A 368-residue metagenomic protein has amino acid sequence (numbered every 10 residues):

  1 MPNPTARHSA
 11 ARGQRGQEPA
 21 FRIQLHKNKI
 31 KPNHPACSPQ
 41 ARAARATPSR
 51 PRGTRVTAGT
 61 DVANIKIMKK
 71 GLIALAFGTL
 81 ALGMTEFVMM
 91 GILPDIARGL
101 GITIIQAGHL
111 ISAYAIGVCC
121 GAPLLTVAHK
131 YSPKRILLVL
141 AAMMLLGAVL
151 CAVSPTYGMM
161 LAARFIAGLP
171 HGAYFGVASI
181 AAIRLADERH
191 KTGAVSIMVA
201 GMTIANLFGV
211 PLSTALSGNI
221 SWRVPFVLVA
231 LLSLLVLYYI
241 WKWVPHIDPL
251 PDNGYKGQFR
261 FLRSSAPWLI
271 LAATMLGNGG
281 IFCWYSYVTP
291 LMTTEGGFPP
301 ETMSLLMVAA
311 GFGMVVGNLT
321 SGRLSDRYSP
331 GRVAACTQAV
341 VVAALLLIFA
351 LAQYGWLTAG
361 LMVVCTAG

Functional and structural regions predicted by a protein language model:
F77-H109, A122-L125, W284-T289: Extracytoplasmic
G101, V153-M159, G297, S329 (+1 more regions): Helix-breaking motifs and short loop linkers at transmembrane-helix boundaries and internal kinks in secondary membrane
C120-G158: Conserved MFS/SLC helix-loop-helix module at the cytosolic interface between two early adjacent transmembrane helices
A122-P133, G317-S329: Helix-to-loop junctions at the C-terminal end of transmembrane segments in multipass secondary transporters
G147, G158-A167, W356-V364: Paired small-residue
Y157-M159, E188-K242, Y287, L291: Helix-loop-helix hairpin linking two adjacent transmembrane segments in secondary transporters
A163-G201: Cytoplasmic helix-loop-helix junction between adjacent transmembrane helices in 12-TM secondary transporters
G331-G368: C-terminal transmembrane helical hairpin of 12-TM major facilitator-type secondary transporters
